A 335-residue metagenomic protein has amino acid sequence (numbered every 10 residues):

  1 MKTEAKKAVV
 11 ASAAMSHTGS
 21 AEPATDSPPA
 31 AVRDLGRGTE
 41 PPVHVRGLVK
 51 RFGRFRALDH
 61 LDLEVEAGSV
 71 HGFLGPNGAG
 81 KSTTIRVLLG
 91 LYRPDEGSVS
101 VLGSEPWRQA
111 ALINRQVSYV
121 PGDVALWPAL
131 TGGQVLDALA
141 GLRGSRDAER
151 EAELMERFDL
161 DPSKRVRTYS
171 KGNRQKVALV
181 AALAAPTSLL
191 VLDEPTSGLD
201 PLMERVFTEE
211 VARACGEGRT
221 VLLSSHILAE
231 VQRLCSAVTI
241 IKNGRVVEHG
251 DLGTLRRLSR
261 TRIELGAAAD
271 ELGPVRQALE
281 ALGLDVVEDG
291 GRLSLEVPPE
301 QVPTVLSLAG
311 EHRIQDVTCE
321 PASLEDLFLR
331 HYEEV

Functional and structural regions predicted by a protein language model:
K2-A14, T18-G19, P23, P299-V335: C-terminal coupling/interaction segments
D26-P42: Extreme N-terminus of proteins, especially the signal/transit-peptide cleavage junction and the first residues
E40-K242, V247-E248: ABC transporter nucleotide-binding domains
Q109, D251, T304: Short acidic active-site motifs
T131, D251, E271, P298-Q301 (+1 more regions): Short loop/turn segments at beta->alpha junctions
F207-E296: ABC transporter nucleotide-binding domain
